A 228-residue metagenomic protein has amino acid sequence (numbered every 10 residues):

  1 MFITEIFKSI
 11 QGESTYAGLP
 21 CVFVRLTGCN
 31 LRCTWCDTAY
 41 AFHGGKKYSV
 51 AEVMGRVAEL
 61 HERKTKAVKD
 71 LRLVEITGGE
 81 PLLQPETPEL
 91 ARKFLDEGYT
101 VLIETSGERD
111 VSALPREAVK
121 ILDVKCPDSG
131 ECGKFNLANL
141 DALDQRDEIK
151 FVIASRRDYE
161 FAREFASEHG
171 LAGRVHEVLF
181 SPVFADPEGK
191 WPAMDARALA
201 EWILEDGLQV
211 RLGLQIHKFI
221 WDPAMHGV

Functional and structural regions predicted by a protein language model:
M1, P20-C21, R32-A118: Conserved Radical SAM active-site core
M1-W35: N-terminal pre-triad scaffold of radical SAM enzymes
T4-K8, E13-S14, Y40, A138-D141 (+1 more regions): Flexible, active-site-adjacent loop/turn segments at secondary-structure boundaries
K8, S14, V74-E75, G227: Short glycine- and Lys/Arg-enriched binding-loop motifs that mark or flank ligand-binding interfaces
R25, T77-G78, Q215: A secondary-structure boundary/capping signal
D70-L71, L82-V228: Conserved AdoMet/S-adenosylmethionine-binding subsite of the radical SAM
